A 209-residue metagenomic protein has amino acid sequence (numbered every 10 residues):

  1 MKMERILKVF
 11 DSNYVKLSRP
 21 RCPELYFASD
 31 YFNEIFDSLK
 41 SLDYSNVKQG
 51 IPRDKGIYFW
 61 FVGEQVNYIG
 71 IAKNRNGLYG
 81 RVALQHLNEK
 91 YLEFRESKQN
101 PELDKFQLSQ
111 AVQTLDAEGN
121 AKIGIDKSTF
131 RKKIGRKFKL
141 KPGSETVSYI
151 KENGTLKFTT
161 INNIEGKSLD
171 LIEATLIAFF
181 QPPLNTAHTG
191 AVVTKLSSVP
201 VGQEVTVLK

Functional and structural regions predicted by a protein language model:
M1-N67, I71-K209: Boundary/linker segments flanking structured domains
